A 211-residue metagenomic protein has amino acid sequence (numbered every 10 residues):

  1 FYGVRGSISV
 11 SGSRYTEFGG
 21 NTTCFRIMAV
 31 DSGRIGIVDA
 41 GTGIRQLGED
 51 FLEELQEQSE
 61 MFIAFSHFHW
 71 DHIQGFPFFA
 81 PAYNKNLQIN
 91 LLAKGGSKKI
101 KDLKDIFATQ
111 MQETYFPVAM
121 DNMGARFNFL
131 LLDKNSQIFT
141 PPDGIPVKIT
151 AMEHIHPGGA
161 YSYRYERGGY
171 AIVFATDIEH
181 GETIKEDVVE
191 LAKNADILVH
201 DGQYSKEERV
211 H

Functional and structural regions predicted by a protein language model:
F1-V173: Binuclear metal-dependent hydrolase catalytic cores
A171, E179-H211: Cap/insert and terminal regions of metallo-dependent hydrolase folds
